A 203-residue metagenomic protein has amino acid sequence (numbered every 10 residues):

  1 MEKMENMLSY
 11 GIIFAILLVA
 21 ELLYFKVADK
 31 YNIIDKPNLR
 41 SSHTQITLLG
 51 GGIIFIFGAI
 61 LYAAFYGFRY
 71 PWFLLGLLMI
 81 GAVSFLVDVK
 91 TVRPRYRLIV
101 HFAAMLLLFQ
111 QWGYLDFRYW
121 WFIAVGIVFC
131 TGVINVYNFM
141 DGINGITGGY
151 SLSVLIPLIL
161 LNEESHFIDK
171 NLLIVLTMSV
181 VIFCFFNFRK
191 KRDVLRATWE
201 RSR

Functional and structural regions predicted by a protein language model:
E2-R203: "…together with the soluble PPM/PP2C metallo-phosphatase catalytic core" -> "…together with the soluble PPM/PP2C
